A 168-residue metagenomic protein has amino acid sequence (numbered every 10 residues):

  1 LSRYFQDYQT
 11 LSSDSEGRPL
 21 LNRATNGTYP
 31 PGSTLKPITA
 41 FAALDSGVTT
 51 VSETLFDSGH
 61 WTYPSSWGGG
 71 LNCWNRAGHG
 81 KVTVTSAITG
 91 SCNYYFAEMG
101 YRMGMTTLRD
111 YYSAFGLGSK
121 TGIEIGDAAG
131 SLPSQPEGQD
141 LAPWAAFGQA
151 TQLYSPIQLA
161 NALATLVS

Functional and structural regions predicted by a protein language model:
L1-S33, I38-S168: Beta-lactam-recognizing serine transpeptidase/beta-lactamase-like catalytic domain environment
